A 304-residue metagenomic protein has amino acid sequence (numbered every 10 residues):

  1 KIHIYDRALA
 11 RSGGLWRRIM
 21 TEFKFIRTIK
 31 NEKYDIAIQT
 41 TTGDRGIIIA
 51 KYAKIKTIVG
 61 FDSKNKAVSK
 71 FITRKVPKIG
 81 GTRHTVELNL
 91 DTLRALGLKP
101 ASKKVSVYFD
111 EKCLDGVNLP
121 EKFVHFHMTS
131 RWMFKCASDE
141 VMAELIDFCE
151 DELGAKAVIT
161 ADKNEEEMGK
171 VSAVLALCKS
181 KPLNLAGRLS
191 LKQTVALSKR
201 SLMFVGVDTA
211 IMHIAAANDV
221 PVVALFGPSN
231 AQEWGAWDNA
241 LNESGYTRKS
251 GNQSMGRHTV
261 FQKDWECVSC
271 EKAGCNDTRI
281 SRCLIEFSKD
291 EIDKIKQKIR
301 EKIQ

Functional and structural regions predicted by a protein language model:
K1-Q304: Catalytic machinery of carbohydrate-active enzymes, primarily nucleotide-sugar-dependent glycosyltransferases
